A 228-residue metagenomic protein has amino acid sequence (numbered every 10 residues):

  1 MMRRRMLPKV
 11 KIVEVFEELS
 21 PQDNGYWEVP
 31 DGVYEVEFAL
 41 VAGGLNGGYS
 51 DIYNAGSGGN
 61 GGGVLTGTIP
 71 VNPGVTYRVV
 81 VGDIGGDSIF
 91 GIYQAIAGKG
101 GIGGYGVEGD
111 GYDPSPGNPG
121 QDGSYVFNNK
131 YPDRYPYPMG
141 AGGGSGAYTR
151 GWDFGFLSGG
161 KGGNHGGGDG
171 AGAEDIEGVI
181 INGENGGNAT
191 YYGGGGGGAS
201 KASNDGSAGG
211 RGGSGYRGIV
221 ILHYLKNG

Functional and structural regions predicted by a protein language model:
M1-E37, T68, I219-G228: Enriched but not universal
E37-G228: Low-complexity, glycine/proline-biased repetitive segments and flexible coils/loops
